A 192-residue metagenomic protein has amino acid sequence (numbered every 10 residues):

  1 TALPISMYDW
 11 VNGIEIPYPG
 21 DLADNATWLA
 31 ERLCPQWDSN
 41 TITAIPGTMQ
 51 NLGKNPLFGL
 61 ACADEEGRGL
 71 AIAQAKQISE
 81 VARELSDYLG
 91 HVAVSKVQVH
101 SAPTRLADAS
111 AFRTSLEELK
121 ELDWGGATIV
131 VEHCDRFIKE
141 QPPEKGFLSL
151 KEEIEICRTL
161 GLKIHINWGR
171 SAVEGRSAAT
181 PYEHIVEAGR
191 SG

Functional and structural regions predicted by a protein language model:
W10-E15, S39-T43, V94-Q98, G126-V130 (+2 more regions): Structural preference for beta-strand elements that scaffold enzyme active sites
V11-T41, R68-G69: N-terminal low-complexity, intrinsically disordered segments
I14-L29, R105-D108, F137-F147, S171-T180: Acidic-and-aromatic substrate-binding clefts and catalytic sites of carbohydrate-active enzymes
W37-F58, S101-T104: Substrate-binding cleft and catalytic face of glycoside hydrolase catalytic domains, especially the flexible beta-alpha
N55-L160: Active-site acidic/histidine proton-transfer and metal-coordination neighborhood in alpha/beta enzyme cores
E155-G169, E174, E187: Conserved mid-sequence domains
R176-G192: Aromatic-lined glycan-binding groove of carbohydrate-active enzymes
